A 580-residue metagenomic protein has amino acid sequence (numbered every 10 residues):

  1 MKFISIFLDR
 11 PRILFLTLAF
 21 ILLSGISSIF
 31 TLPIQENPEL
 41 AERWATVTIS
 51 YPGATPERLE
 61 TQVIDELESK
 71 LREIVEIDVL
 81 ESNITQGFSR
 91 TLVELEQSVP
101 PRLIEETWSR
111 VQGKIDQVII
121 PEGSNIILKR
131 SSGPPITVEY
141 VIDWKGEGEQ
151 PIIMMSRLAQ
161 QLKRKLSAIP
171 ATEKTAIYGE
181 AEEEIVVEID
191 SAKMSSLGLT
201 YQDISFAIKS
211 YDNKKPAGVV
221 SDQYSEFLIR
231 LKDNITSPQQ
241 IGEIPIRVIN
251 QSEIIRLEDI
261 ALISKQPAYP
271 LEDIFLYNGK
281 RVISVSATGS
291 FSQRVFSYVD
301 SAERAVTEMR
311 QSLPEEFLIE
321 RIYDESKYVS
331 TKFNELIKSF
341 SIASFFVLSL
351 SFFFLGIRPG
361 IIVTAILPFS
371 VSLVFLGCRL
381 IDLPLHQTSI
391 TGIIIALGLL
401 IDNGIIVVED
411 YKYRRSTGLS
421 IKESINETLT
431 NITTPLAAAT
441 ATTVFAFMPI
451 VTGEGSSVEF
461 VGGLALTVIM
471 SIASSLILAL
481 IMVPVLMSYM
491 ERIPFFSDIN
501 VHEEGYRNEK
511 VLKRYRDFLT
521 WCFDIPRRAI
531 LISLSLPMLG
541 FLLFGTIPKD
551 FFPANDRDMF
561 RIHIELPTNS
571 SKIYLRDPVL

Functional and structural regions predicted by a protein language model:
M1-I34, I432, V501-P553: Signature of alpha-helical transmembrane segments and their immediate interfacial
M1-S344, L385, E459: Membrane-proximal extracytoplasmic
I13-L14, L18, K214, K338-S351 (+9 more regions): Hydrophobic alpha-helical transmembrane segments in multi-pass membrane proteins
S27-T31, F345, S349-F353, I357-K412 (+1 more regions): Hydrophobic transmembrane alpha-helices and their membrane-interface caps in long multi-pass transport proteins
Q35-A41, G356-I366, I381-A396, T452-M470 (+2 more regions): Membrane-water interface of transmembrane alpha-helices in multipass transporters/channels
I322, V329, F333, V408 (+3 more regions): Helix-loop junctions and hydrophobic alpha-helical segments within the transmembrane domains of large membrane
S349-F354, V371-T388, A437-S488: Hydrophobic, glycine/alanine-rich multi-pass transmembrane helices and their short helix-loop junctions in large
S533-L580: Juxtamembrane segments of multi-pass membrane proteins
